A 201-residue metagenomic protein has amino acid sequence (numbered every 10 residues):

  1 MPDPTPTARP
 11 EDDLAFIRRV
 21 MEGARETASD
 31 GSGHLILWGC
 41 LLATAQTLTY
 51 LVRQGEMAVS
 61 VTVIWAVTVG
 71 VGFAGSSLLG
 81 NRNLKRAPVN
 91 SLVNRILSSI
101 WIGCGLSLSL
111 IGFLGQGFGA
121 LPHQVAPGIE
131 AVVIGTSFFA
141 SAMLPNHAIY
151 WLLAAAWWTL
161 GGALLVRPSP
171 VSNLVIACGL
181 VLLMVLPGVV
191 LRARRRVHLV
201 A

Functional and structural regions predicted by a protein language model:
M1-G31: N-terminal juxtamembrane cytosolic/stromal segments of multi-pass membrane proteins
T5-F16, W38-R53, V71-L79, G103-C104 (+2 more regions): Hydrophobic alpha-helical transmembrane segments
V20-G23, T27, Q46, A142 (+1 more regions): Amphipathic, soluble alpha-helical interaction motifs
R25-Q116: Selected alpha-helical membrane-embedding segments in polytopic membrane proteins
A43, T49-Y50, G70, A74-S76 (+8 more regions): Hydrophobic alpha-helical segments of integral membrane proteins
M57-V63, H123-G128, I149-L152, P170-A177: Short, aromatic-rich membrane-interface segments at the entry and exit of alpha-helical transmembrane domains
L92, I96, I100-L153: Membrane-proximal helix-loop-helix units in multi-pass membrane proteins
A140-A201: Terminal transmembrane helical module of multi-pass membrane proteins
